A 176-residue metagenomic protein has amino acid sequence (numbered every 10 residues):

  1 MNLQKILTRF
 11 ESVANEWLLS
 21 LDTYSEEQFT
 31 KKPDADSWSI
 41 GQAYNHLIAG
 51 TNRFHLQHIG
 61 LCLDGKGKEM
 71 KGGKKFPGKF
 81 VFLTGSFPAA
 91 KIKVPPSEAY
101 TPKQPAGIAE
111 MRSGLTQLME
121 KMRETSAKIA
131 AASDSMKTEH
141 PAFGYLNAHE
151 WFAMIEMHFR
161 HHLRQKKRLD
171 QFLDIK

Functional and structural regions predicted by a protein language model:
M1-K5, R53-S113, D174-K176: Short, helix-capping/interhelical loops that line the mouth of catalytic, cofactor-, or ligand-binding pockets
M1-N15: Extreme N-terminal tail/first-helix region
L7, E11, A109-T116, R123 (+1 more regions): Short amphipathic alpha-helical segments with heptad-repeat character
A14-E16, G65, S86-F87, K93-V94 (+2 more regions): Short, flexible segments with low predicted structural confidence
A14-W17, L21, T51, M119-S126 (+1 more regions): A structural signal for well-ordered alpha-helices, especially hydrophobic packing surfaces of coiled-coils
E27-K31: Short, charged helix-helix connector/hinge segments
K32-V81, A127-K176: Short, contiguous alpha-helical
